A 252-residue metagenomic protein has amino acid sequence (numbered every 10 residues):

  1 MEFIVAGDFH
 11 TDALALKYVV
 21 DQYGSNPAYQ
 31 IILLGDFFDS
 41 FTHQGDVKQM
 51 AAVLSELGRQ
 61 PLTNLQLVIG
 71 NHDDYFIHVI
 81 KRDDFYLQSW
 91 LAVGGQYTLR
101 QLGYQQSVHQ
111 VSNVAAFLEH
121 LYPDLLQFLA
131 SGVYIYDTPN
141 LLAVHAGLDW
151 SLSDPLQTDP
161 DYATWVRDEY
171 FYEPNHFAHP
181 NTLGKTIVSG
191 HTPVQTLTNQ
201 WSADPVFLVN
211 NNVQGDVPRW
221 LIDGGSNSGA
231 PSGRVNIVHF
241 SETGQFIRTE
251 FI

Functional and structural regions predicted by a protein language model:
M1-V53: N-terminal active-site segment of His-dependent metallophosphoesterases
A6-G7, I31-G35, Q66-N71, I187-T192 (+1 more regions): Active-site neighborhood of phospho(di)ester-bond hydrolases with catalytic His/Asp-centered motifs
H10-L14, D39-T42, H72-I77, W150 (+2 more regions): Active-site environment of divalent metal-dependent phosphoester hydrolases
Y23-A28, Q60-L62, Y136-T138, T182: Glycine-rich phosphate-binding loop signature in dinucleotide/nucleotide-binding domains
F41-V133: Active-site neighborhood of divalent metal-dependent phosphoester bond hydrolases
V108-L221, S226-P231: Acidic, His/Gly-enriched loop-helix segments that form or flank divalent-metal centers in metallo-dependent hydrolases
T138-P139, H239-Q245: Short acidic-glycine loop/turn motifs at beta-strand connectors
E250-I252: Short, solvent-exposed aromatic-acidic interface loops
